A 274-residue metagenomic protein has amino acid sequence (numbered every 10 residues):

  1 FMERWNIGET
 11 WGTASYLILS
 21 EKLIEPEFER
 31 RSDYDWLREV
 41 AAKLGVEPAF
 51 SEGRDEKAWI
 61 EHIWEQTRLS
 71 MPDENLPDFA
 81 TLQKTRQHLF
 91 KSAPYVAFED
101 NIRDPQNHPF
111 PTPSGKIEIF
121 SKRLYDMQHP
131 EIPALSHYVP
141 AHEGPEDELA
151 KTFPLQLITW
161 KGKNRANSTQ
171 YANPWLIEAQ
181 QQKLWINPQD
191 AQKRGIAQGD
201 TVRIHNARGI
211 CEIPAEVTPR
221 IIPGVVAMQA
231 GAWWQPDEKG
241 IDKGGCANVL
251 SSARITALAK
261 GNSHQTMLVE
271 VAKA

Functional and structural regions predicted by a protein language model:
F1-E3, V40, F98, N107-P109 (+1 more regions): Catalytic alpha/large subunits of respiratory electron-transfer oxidoreductases, centered on bis-MGD molybdoenzymes
F1-L19: Flexible glycine/proline-rich, aromatic-decorated loop/lid segments
E3, Y125, N164, Q192 (+1 more regions): Glycine-rich nucleotide phosphate-binding loop and flanking beta-alpha elements of Rossmann-like dinucleotide-binding
N6-T10, T169, A227: Short acidic, glycine/serine/threonine-rich loops at helix termini
I18-L23, E27, R31-L82, Q170 (+2 more regions): Long, contiguous, secondary-structure-rich segments that constitute the structural scaffold of globular domains
A58-P174: Long, low-complexity segments enriched in small/aliphatic residues
